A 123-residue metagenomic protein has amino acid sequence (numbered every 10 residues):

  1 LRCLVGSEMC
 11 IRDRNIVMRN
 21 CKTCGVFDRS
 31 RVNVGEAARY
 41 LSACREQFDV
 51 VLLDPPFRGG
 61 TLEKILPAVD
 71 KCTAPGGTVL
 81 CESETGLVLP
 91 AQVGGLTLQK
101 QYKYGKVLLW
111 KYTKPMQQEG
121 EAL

Functional and structural regions predicted by a protein language model:
L1, V34, K100-Q101: Short, flexible coil/turn micro-motifs enriched in small/turn-prone residues
L1-G6, I11: Single conserved hydrophobic/aromatic residue that forms the stacking wall/gate of nucleotide- or nucleobase-binding
S7, N15, K22, E121-L123: Non-catalytic accessory regions of SAM-dependent methyltransferases
S7-M9, V17, S30-V32, V51 (+1 more regions): Hydrophobic packing within well-folded, soluble alpha/beta domains
R12-E46: S-adenosyl-L-methionine
L41-L108: S-adenosylmethionine
K100-L123: Core SAM-dependent methyltransferase catalytic element
